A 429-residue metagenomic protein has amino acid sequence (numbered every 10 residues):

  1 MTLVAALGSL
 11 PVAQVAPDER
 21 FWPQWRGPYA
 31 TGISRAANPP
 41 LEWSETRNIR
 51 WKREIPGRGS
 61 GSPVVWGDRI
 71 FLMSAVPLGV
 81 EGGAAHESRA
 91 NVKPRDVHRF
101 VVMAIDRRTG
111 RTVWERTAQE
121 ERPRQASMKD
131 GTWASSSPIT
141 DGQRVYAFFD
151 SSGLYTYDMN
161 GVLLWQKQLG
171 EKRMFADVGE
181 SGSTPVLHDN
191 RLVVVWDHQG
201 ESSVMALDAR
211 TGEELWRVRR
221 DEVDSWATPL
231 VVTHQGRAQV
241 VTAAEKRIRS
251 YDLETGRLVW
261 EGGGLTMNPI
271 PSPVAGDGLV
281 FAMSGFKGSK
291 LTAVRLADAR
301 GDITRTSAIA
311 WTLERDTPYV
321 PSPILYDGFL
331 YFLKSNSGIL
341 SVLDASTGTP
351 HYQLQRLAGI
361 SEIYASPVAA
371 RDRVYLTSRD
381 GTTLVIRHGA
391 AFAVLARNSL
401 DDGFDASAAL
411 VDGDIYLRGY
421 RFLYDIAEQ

Functional and structural regions predicted by a protein language model:
M1-S9: Bacterial N-terminal signal peptides
P11-Q429: Noncatalytic, solvent-exposed loop/strand surfaces of beta-propeller-type extracellular/periplasmic domains
